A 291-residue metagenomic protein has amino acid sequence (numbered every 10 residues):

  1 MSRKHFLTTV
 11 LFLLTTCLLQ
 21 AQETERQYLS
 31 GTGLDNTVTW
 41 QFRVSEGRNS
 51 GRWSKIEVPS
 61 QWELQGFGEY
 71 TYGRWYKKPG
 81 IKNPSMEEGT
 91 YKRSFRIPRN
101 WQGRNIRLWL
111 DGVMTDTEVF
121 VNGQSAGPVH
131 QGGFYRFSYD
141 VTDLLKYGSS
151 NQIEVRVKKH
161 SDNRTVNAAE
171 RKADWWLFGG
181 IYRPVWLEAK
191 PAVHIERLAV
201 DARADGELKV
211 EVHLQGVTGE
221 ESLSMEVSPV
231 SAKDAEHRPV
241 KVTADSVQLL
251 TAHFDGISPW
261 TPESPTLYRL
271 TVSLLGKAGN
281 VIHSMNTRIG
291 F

Functional and structural regions predicted by a protein language model:
M1-V10: Bacterial N-terminal signal peptides that target proteins for export
F12-Q20: Hydrophobic h-region of N-terminal signal peptides that target proteins for export in Gram-negative bacteria
A21-R74, R156, H160-T165, V230 (+1 more regions): Accessory carbohydrate-binding/adhesion or oligomerization-edge regions at the termini of glycan-active proteins
E25-T32, L198-A199, T271-F291: N-terminal carbohydrate-binding accessory modules
R26, R43-G47, Q61, K82 (+3 more regions): Accessory beta-strand-rich segments of carbohydrate-active enzymes
W101-R104, L145-S150, H253-L267: Short glycine/proline/serine/threonine-rich loop/turn segments at secondary-structure transition edges
V121, E207-V242, Q248-L250, L270-V272: Beta-strand-rich binding/interaction modules
Q152-V155, S264-G276: Short, aromatic- and glycine-rich surface loops/edge beta-strands on solvent-exposed regions
